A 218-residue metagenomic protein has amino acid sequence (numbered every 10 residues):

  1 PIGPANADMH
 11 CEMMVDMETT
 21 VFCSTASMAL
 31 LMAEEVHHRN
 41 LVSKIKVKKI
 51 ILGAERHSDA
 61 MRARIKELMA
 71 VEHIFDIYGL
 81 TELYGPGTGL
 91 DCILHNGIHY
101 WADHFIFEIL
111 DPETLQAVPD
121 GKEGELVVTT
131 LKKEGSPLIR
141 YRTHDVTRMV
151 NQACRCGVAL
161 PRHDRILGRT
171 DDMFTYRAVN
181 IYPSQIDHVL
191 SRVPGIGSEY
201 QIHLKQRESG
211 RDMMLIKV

Functional and structural regions predicted by a protein language model:
I2-V218: Active-site glycine/GP-rich loop and adjacent strand/helix microenvironment that borders small-molecule binding pockets
